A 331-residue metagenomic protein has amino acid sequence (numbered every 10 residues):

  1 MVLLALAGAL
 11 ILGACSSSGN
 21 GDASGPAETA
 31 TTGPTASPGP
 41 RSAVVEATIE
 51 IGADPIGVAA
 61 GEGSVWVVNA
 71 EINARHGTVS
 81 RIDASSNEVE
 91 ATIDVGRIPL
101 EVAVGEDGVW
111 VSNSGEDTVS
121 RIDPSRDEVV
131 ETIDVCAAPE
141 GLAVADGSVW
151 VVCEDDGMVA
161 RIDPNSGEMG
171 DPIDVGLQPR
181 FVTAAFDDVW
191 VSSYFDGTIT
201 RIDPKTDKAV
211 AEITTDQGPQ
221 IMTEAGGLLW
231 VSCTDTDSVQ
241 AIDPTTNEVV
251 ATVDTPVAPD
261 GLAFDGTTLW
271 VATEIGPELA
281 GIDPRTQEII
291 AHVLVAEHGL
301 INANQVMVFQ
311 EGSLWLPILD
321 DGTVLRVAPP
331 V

Functional and structural regions predicted by a protein language model:
M1-G13: Sec-dependent bacterial lipoprotein signal peptides
C15-V331: Predominantly soluble domains enriched in secretory-pathway, periplasmic, or organellar proteins
